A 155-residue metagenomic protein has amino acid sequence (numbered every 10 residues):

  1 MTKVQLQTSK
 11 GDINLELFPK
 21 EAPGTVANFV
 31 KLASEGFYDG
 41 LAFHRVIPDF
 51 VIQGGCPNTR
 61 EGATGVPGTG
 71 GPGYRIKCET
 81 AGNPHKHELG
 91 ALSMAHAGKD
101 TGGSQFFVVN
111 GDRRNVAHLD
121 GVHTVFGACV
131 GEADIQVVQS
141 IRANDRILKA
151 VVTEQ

Functional and structural regions predicted by a protein language model:
M1-Q155: Cyclophilin-like peptidyl-prolyl cis-trans isomerases
